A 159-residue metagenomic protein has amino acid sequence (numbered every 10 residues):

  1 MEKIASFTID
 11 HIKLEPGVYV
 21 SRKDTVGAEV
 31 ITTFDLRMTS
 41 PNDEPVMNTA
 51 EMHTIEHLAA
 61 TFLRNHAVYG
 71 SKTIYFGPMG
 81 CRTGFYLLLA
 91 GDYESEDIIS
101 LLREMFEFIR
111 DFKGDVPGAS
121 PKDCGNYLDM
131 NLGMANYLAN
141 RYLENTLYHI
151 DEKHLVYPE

Functional and structural regions predicted by a protein language model:
M1-E51, I55-L63: His/Glu-rich zincin catalytic helix
F7, F34, F62, F76 (+3 more regions): Phenylalanine-focused residue identity feature
G17, G27, G70, G77-G80 (+6 more regions): Residue-identity detector for glycine
P41, P45-D97: M16/MPP (pitrilysin/insulinase) zinc-metallopeptidase core fold and M16-derived inactive scaffolds
L88-E159: Acidic/histidine-enriched segments that form metal/cofactor-coordinating and catalytic pocket/exosite environments
